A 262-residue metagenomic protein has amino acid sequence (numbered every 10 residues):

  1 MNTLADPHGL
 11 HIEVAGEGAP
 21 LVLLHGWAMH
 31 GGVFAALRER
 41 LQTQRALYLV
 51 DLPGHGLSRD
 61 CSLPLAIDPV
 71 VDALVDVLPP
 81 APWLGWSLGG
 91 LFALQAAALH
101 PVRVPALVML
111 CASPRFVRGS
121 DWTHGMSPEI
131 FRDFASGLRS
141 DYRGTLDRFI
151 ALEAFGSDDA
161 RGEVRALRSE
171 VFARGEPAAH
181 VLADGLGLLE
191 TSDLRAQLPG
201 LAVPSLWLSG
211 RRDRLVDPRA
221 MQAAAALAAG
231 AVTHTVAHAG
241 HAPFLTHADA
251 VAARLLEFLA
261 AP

Functional and structural regions predicted by a protein language model:
H8-L63: Conserved HGGG/HGGXW glycine-rich cap/lid loop of the alpha/beta-hydrolase fold
A35-E39, Y48-L84, A98, A253: Active-site loop/oxyanion-hole signature of alpha/beta-hydrolase fold enzymes
G85-G89, A93: Gly/Ala-rich beta-loop-alpha elbow adjacent to hydrolase catalytic centers
A98, R103-L138: Flexible "cap/lid" loop of the alpha/beta hydrolase fold
R139-S192, A196-Q197: Conserved alpha/beta-hydrolase catalytic His-Asp/Glu region
L201, W207-S209: Short beta-strand/loop motif that positions the catalytic acidic residue of the alpha/beta-hydrolase fold
R212-V216: Acidic catalytic loop of the alpha/beta-hydrolase fold
A239-A252: Catalytic histidine-centered segment of alpha/beta-hydrolase-like enzymes
